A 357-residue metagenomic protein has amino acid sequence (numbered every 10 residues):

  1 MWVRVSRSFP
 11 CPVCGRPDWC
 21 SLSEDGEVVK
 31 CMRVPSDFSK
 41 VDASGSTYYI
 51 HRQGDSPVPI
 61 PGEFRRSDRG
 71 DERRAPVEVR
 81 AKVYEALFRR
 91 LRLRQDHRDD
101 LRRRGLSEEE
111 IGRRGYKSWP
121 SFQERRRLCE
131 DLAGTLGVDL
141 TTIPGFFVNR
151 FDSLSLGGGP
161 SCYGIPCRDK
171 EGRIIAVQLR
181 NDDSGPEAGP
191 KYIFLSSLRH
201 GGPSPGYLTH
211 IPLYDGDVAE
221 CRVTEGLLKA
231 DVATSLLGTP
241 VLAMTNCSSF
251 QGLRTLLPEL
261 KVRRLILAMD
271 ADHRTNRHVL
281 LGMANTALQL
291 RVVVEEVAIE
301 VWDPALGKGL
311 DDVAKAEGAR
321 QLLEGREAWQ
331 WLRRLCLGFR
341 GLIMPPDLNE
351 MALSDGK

Functional and structural regions predicted by a protein language model:
M1-G157, C162, S184-L198, F250 (+2 more regions): Non-catalytic accessory segments of DNA primases and related replication-initiation nucleases
R7-P12, C20, K30, V218-R222 (+1 more regions): TOPRIM fold recognition
R16, S36, L106-S107, K170 (+3 more regions): Residue-level marker of positions within ordered structural domains that often coincide with functionally constrained
P35, D169, N181, A271 (+1 more regions): Non-catalytic surface loops within mature trypsin-like serine protease
D37-V41, I174, A319-Q321: Short, charged/polar, Gly/Pro-enriched secondary-structure boundary elements
Y49-G54, N181-D182, L332-R340: Short flexible/disordered coil segments
S67-D71, R126-R263: Phosphate-handling DNA/RNA-contact segment within nucleic-acid enzymes
E110-Q123, R127, C167, E300 (+2 more regions): N-terminal, helix-rich and Lys/Arg-enriched segments in bacterial and organellar proteins
